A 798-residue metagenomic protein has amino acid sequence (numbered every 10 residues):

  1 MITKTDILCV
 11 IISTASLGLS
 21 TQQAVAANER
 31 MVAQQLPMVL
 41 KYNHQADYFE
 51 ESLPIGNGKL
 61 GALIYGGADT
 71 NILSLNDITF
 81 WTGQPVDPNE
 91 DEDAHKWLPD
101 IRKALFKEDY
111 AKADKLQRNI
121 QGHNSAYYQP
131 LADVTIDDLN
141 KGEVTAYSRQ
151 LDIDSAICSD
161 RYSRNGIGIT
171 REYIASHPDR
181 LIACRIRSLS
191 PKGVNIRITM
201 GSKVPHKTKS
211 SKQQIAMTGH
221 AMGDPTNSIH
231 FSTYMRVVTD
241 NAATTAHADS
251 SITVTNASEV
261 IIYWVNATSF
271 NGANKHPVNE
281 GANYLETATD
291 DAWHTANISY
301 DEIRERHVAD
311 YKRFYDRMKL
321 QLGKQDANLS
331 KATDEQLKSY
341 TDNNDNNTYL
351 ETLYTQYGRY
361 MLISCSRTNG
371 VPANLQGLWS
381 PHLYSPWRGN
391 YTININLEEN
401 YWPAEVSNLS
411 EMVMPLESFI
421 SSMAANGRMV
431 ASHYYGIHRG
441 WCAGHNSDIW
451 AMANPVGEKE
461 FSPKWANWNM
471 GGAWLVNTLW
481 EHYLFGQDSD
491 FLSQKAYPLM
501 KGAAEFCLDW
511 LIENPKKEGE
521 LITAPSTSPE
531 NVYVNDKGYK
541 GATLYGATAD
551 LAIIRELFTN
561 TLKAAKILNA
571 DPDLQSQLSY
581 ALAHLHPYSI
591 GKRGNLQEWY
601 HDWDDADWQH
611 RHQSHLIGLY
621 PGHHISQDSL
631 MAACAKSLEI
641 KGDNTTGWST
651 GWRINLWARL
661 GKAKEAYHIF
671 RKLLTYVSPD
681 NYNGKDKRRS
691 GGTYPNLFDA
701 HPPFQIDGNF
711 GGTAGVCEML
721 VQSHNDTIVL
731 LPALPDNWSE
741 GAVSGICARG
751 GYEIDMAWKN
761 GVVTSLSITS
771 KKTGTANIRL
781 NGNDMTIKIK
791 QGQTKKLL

Functional and structural regions predicted by a protein language model:
M1-E29: Bacterial Sec-dependent N-terminal signal peptides
N28-P463, E481-Y483, S493, K501 (+9 more regions): Aromatic-residue-lined binding/catalytic grooves and analogous aromatic/hydrophobic interfacial grooves in multimeric
K41, P372-N390, W510-E530, L697 (+1 more regions): Short, surface-exposed recognition loops and adjoining beta-strand edges that mediate ligand/DNA contacts, enriched
N347, N469-G472, G642-D643, I706: Inter-repeat boundary and helix-capping residues of tandem alpha-helical solenoids
I395-E405, N469-W480, D550-T559, S614-H623 (+2 more regions): Well-ordered alpha-helical segments within folded domains of soluble proteins
W480-G486, F491, K495, A503-E513 (+3 more regions): Non-catalytic carbohydrate-binding regions of carbohydrate-active enzymes
D488, Y497, E518-E520: Loop/turn elements at helix/coil->beta-strand transitions in domains of secreted/extracellular proteins
G502-A564: Acidic/histidine-rich catalytic neighborhood
